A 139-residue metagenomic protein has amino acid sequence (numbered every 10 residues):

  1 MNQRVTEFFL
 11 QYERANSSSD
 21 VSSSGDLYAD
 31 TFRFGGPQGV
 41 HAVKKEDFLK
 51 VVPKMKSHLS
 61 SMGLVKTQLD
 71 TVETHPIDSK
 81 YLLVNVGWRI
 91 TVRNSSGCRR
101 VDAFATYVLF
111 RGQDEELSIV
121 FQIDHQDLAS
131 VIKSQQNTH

Functional and structural regions predicted by a protein language model:
M1-D30, Q135-H139: Short, low-complexity N-terminal intrinsically disordered segments enriched in polar/charged residues
N2, V21-T74, K80: A solvent-exposed, acidic/Ser-Thr-rich amphipathic alpha-helical stretch
F9-Y12, N16, Y28, F48-M55 (+2 more regions): Hydrophobic alpha-helical core bundles mediating ligand binding, dimerization, or RNAP-core interactions
T31, N85-V92: Generic short beta-strand segments
G35, V84-N85, V120: Beta-strand residues in well-ordered beta-sheet regions across diverse protein folds
F48, L69-H75, W88-I90, F104-R111: Hydrophobic/aromatic beta-strand elements that line small-molecule binding cavities or substrate pockets in beta-rich
I90-R100: Short, cysteine-centered beta-strand-loop-beta hairpins and adjacent loop/turn segments enriched in charged/polar
R99-N137: Short beta-strand edge/turn micro-motifs at domain boundaries
